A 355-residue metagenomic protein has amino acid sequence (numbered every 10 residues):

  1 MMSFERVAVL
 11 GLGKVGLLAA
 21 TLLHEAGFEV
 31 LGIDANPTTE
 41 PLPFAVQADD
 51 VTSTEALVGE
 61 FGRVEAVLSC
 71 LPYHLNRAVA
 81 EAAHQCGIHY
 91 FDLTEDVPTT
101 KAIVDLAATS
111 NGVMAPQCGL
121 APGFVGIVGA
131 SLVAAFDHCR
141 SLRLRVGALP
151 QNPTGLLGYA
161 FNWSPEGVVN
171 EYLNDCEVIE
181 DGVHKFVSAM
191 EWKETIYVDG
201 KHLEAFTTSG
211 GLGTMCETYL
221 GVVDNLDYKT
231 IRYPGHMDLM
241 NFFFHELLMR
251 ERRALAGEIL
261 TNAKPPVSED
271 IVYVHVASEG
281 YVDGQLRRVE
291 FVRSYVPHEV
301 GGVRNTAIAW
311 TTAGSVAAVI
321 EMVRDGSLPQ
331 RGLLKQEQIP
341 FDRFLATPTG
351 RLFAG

Functional and structural regions predicted by a protein language model:
F4, A135-G355: C-terminal catalytic/substrate-binding lobe primarily of soluble NAD(P)-dependent oxidoreductases
V7-G11: Conserved N-terminal Rossmann-fold NAD(P)-binding element of oxidoreductases
V15: Hydrophobic/small residue at the entry helix of a nucleotide-binding pocket
V30-L42: NAD(P)-binding Rossmann-fold cofactor-contacting core
V51-G62: Conserved Rossmann-fold cofactor-binding substructure of NAD(P)-dependent oxidoreductases
E55, A66-A83, D96-T99: Beta-loop-alpha module in the N-terminal Rossmann-like domain of NAD(P)-dependent dehydrogenases, especially those
F61, E65-S69, Y90-F91: N-terminal Rossmann-like NAD(P) cofactor-binding module of classical short-chain dehydrogenase/reductase
L93-P116: Rossmann-fold NAD(P)-binding glycine/threonine-rich loop
